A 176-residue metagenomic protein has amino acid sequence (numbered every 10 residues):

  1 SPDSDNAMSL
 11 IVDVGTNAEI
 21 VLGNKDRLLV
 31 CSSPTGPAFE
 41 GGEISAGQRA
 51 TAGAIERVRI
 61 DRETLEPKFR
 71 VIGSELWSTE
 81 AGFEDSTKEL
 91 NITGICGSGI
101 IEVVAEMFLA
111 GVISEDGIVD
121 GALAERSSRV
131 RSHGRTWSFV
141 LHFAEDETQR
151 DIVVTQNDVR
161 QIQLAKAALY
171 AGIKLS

Functional and structural regions predicted by a protein language model:
S1-G94, S98-G99: Glycine-rich phosphate-binding loop of actin/hexokinase-like ATP-binding domains
P2, M107-A110, L175: Active-site catalytic microenvironments for nucleophilic, acid-base chemistry
C96-I100, A165-A168: Catalytic-loop motifs flanking and including active-site residues across diverse enzymes
V103-L164: Gly/charged contiguous loops adjacent to phosphate- or pyrophosphate-bearing nucleotide/cofactor binding elements
Q163-S176: Phosphate/ATP-binding catalytic cores across multiple sugar-kinase/actin-like superfamilies, primarily ASKHA
